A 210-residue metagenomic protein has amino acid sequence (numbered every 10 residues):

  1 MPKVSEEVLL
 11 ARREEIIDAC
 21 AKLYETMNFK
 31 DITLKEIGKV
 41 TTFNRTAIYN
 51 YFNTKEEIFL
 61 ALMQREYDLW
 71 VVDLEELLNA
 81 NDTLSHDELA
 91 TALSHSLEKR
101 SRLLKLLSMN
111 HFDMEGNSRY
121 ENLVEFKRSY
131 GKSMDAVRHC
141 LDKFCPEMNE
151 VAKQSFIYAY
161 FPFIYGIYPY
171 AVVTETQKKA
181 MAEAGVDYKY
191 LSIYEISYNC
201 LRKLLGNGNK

Functional and structural regions predicted by a protein language model:
M1-M27, E36, V40, A80-N81: Basic, helix-initiating cap at the start of DNA-binding domains
E15, K30-E57, A61: Helix-turn-helix
A61, E76-L103, F156-Y160: Hydrophobic alpha-helical connector segments
Q64-V71: Short, basic, alpha-helical segments at the C-terminal edge of helix-turn-helix-like DNA-binding modules
A90-E115, Y170-V172: Helical hydrophobic small-molecule/effector-binding pocket
H111-D142: A contiguous binding-surface segment within folded domains or other stable secondary-structure elements
D135-E147, F163-K210: C-terminal peripheral helix-coil segments that are non-catalytic and often amphipathic
C145, N149-I157: Membrane-interface starts of transmembrane alpha-helices
